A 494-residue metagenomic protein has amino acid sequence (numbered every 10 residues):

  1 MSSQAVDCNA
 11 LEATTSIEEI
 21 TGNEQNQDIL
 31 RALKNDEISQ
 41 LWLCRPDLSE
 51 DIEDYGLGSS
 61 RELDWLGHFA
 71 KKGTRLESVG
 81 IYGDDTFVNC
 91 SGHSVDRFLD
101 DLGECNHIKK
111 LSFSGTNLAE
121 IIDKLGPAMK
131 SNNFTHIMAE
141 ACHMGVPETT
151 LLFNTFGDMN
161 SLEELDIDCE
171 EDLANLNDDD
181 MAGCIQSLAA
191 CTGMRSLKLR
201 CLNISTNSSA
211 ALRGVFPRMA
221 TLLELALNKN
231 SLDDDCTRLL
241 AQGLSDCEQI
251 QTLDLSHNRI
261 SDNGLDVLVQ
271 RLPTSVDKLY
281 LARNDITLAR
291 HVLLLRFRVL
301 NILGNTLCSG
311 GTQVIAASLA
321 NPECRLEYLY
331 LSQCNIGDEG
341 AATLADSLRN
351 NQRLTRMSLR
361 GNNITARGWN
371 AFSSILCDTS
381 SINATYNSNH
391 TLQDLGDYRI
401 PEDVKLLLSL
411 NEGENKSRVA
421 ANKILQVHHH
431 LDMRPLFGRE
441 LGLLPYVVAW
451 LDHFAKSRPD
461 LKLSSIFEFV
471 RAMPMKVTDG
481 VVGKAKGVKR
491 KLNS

Functional and structural regions predicted by a protein language model:
M1-S494: Leucine-rich tandem repeat or coiled-coil scaffolds
